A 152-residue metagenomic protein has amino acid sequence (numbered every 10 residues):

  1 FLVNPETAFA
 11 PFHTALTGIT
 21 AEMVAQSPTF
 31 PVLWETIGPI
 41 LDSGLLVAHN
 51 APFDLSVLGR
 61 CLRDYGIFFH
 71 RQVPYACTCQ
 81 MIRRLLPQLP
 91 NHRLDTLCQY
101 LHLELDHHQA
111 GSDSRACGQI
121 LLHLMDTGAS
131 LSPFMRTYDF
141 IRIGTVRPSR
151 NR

Functional and structural regions predicted by a protein language model:
F1-V73, P87-H108, P148: Conserved non-catalytic scaffold segment of RNase H-like nuclease domains
S43-G44, T78-M81, L124: A short, structure-level motif marking secondary-structure boundaries and short turns
H70-I82: Conserved beta-strand -> loop -> alpha-helix junction used to position metal-binding or nucleic-acid-contacting
Q80-R83, Q99, Q119-L122: Generic alpha-helical structural context detector
A110-H123: Acidic, divalent-metal-coordinating active-site segment for phosphoryl/phosphodiester hydrolysis, typified by short
I120-R152: Acidic two-metal-ion nuclease catalytic site recognized across multiple nuclease folds, prominently DnaQ/RNase D-T
